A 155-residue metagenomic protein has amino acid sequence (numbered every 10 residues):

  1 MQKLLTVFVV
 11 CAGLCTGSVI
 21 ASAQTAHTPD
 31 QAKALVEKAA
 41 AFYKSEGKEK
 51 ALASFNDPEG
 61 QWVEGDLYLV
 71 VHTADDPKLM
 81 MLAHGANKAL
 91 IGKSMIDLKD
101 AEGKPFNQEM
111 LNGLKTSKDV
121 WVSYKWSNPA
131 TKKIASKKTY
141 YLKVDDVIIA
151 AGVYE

Functional and structural regions predicted by a protein language model:
Q2-E155: N-terminal membrane-sensor/transducer module of prokaryotic signaling receptors
